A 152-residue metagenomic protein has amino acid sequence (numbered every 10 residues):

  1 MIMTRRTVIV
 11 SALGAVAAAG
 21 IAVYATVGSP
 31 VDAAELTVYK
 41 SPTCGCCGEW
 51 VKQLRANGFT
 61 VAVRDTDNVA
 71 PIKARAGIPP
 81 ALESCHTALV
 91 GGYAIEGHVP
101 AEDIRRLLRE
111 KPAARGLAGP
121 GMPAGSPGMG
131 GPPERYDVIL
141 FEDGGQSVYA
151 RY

Functional and structural regions predicted by a protein language model:
M1-A15: N-terminal secretory signal peptides and thylakoid transit peptides that target proteins across membranes
S11, A17-A25: Hydrophobic alpha-helical membrane-insertion segments, chiefly the h-region of N-terminal signal peptides
A25-A33: Aromatic-capped interface at the extracytoplasmic side of an N-terminal signal-anchor transmembrane helix
A34-V51: Local sequence-structure signature of Cys/Sec-based thiol-disulfide redox active-site neighborhoods
E35-L36, F59-V61, G91-A94: Short active-site oxyanion
T43, W50, D65-N68, P100-I104: Stable alpha-helical elements in mature extracytoplasmic
K52-T87: N-terminal, post-signal-peptide region of Sec/Tat-exported proteins
R75, A81-Y152: Thiol/selenol-based redox catalytic cores and closely related redox-interacting motifs
